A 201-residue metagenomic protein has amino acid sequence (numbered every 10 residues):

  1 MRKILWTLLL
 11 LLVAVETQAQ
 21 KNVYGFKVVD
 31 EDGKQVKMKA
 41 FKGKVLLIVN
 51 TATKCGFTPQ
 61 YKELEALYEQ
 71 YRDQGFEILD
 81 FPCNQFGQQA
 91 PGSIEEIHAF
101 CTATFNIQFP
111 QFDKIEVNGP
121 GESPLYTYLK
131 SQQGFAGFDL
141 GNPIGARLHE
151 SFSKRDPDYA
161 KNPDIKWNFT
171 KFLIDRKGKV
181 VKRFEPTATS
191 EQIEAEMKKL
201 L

Functional and structural regions predicted by a protein language model:
I4-V13: Sec-dependent N-terminal signal peptides
Q18-K39: N-terminal "domain-start" segment that seeds a small globular fold
K39-L46, T53-K54, T58-P82, C101-F105: Conserved helix-turn-beta segment immediately C-terminal to the redox Cys motif in thioredoxin-like folds
E63-A66, G92, E96, F100 (+2 more regions): Extracytoplasmic/secreted proteins, especially bacterial periplasmic and envelope-associated proteins
G75-G92, I107-G119: Thiol-based oxidoreductase modules, predominantly thioredoxin-like and allied folds used for disulfide exchange
N106-E185: Thiol/selenol-based redox catalytic cores and closely related redox-interacting motifs
V181-L201: Non-catalytic, surface beta->alpha helical segment in thiol-disulfide oxidoreductase systems
